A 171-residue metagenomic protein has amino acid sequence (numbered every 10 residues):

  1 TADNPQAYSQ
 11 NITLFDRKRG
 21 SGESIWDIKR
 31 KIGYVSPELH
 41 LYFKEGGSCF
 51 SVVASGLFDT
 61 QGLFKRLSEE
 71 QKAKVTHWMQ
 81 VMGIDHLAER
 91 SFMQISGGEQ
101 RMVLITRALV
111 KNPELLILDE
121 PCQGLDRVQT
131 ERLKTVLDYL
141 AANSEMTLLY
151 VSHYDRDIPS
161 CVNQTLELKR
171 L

Functional and structural regions predicted by a protein language model:
P5, N11-D27: ABC ATPase NBD Q-loop/coupling interface
A54, E69-L87: Conserved ABC ATPase "signature" region
F64-L67, S91-I95, E99: Conserved ABC ATPase signature
I105: Hydrophobic anchor residue at the start of the ABC signature
N112: Conserved catalytic motifs of ABC-family nucleotide-binding domains
L116-E120: Catalytic Walker B motif of ABC-type/P-loop ATPase nucleotide-binding domains
E145-V151: Conserved H-loop
